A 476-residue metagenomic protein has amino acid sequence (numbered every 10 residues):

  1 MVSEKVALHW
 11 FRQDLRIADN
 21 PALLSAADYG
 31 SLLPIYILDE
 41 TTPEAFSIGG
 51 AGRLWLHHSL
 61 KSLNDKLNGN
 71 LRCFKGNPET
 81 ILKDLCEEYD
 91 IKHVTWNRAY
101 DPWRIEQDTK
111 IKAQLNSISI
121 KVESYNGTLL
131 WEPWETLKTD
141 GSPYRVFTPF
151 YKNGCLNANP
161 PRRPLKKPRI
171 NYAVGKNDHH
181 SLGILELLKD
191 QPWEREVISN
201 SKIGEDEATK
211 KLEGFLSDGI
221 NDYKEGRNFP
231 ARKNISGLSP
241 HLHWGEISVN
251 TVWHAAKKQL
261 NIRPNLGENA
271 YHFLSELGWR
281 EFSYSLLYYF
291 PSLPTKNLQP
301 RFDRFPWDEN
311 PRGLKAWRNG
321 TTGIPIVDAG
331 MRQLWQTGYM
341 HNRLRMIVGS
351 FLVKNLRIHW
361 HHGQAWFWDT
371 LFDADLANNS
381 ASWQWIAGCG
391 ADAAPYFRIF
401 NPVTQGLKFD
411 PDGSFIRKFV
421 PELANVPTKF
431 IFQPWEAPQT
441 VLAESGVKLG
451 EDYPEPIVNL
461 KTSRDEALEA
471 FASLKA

Functional and structural regions predicted by a protein language model:
M1-R162, R332, N378, K461 (+1 more regions): Trp/Phe/Arg-rich N-terminal binding region typifying the photolyase-homology
Q13, T109, E281, L344-M346 (+1 more regions): Hydrophobic alpha-helical segments, especially transmembrane helices and their immediate juxtamembrane helical caps
A22, S59, L63, A208-F215 (+7 more regions): Alpha-helical packing segments of well-folded alpha/beta enzyme cores
F46, G50, L54-H57, S199-D206 (+3 more regions): Charge-dense, low-complexity intrinsically disordered segments
P78-D90, Q114-S124, P168-L182, G390-P395 (+1 more regions): Short secondary-structure transition/capping segments
I120, G141-N297, F409-D410, S414-A476: Glycine/tryptophan-enriched, flexible segments
K233-T428: Active-site-proximal binding-pocket segments
